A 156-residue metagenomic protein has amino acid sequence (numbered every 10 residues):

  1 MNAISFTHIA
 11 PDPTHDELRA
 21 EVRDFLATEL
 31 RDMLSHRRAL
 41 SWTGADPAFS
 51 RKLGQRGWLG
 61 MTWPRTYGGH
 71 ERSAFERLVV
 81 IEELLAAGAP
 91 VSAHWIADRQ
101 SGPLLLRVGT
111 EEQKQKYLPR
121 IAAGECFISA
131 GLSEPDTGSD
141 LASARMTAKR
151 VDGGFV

Functional and structural regions predicted by a protein language model:
M1-H94, Q115-K116, R120-A123, F155: Amphipathic, small/basic residue-rich leader segments at the start of a protein or domain
F6, R99-Q100, F127: Short, solvent-exposed beta-strand edge segments and adjacent coil->beta transition regions
G54, I81-E82, V108-G109, S133 (+1 more regions): Short alpha-helix boundary/capping motifs
T66, A97, E134: Residue-level "edge-of-site" marker
G69-H70, A89, E112-V156: Glycine-rich, Trp-frequent "lid" loop and neighboring beta-strands that shape and gate the flavin cofactor pocket
S92-E112, G138-D140: N-terminal glycine-rich flavin-associated loop
